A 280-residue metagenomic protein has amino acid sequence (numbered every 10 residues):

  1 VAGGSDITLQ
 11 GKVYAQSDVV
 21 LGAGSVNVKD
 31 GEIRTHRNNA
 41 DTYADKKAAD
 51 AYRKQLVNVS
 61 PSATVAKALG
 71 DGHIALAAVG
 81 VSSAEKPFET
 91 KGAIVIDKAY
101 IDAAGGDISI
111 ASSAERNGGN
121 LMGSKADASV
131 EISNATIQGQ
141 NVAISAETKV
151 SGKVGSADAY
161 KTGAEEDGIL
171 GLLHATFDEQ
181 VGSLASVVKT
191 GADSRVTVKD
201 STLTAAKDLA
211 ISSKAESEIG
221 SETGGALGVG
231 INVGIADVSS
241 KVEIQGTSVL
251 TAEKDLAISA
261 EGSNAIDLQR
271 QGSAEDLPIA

Functional and structural regions predicted by a protein language model:
V1-A280: Low-complexity, glycine- and small/polar-enriched segments
